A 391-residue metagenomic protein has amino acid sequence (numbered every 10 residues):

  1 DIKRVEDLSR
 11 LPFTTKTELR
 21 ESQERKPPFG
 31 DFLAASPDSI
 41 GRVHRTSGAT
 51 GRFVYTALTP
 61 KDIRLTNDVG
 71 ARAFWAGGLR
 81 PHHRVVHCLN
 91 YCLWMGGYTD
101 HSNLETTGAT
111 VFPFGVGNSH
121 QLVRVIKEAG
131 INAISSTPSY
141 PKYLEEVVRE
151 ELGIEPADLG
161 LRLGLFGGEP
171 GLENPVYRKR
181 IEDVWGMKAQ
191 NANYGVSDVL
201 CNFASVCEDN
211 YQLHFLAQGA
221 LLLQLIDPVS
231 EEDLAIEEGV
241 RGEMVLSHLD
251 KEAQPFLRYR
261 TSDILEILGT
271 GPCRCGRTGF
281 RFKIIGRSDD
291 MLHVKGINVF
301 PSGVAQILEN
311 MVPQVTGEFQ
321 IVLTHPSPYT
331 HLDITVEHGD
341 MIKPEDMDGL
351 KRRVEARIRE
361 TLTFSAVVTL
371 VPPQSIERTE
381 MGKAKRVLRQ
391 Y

Functional and structural regions predicted by a protein language model:
D1, M95, E173-N174: Short, charged/polar "capping" segments at the starts of alpha-helices and the immediately preceding loops
D1-R45, T50-D68, R72-A76, R80-H82 (+5 more regions): Nucleotide 5′-phosphate-binding alpha/beta core
T46-A49, V85, I134, G195: Conserved S/T- and glycine-rich ATP-binding loop of Class I adenylate-forming
G51-L65, H101-V111, G130-Y140: Acidic/glycine-enriched edge-of-secondary-structure segments
F53-A57, G78-R84, T110-F114, K188-N191: Short secondary-structure capping/junction motifs at helix and strand boundaries
R64, Y91-L93, L172: Short, small-residue-enriched loops and turns at beta-alpha junctions that line or gate enzyme active sites
A71, W75-A109: Conserved AMP-binding loop of ANL adenylate-forming enzymes
T107-Y391: Active-site glycine/GP-rich loop and adjacent strand/helix microenvironment that borders small-molecule binding pockets
